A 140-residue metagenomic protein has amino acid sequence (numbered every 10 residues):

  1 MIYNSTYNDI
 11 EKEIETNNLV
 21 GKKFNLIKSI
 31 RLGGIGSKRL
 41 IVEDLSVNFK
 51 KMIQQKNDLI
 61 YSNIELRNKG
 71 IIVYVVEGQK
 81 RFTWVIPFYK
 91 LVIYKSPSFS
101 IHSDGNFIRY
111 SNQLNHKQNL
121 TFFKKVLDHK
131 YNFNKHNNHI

Functional and structural regions predicted by a protein language model:
M1-L45, K90-I140: Acidic, Ser/Thr- and proline-rich intrinsically disordered linker/docking segments of eukaryotic scaffolds
R31-L66: Short, contiguous, helix-prone interaction/anchoring segments in small proteins
Q54-Q55, Q79, Q113, Q118: Residue-identity detector for glutamine
Q55-N63, N68-Y94: Phosphoinositide-binding peripheral membrane targeting modules
